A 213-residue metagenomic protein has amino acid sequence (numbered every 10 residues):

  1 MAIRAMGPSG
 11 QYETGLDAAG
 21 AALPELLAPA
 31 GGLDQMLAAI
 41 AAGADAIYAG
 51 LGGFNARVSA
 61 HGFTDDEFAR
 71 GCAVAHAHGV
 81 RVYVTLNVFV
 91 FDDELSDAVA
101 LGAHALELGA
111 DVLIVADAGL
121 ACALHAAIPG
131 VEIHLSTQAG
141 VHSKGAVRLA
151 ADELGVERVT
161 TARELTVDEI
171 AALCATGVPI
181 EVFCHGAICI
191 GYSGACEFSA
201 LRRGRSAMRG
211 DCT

Functional and structural regions predicted by a protein language model:
I3-V141, T160, E164, E169-T213: Active-site pocket-lining/capping segments in soluble small-molecule metabolic enzymes
S143-A146: Conserved nucleotide-cofactor-binding alpha/beta core module
E157: Long, basic N-terminal domains or extensions that often function in RNA/ssDNA interaction or organelle/cellular
